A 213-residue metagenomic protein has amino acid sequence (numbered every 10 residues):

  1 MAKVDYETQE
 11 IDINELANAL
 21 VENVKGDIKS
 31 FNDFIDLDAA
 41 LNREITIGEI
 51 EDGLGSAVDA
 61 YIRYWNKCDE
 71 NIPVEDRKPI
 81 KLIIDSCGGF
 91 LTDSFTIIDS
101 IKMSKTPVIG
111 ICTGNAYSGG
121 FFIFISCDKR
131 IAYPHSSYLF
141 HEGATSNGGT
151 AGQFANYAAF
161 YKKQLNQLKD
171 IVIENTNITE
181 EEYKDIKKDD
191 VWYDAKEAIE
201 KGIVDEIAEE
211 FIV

Functional and structural regions predicted by a protein language model:
M1-G119, S126-V213: N-terminal organellar transit peptides
